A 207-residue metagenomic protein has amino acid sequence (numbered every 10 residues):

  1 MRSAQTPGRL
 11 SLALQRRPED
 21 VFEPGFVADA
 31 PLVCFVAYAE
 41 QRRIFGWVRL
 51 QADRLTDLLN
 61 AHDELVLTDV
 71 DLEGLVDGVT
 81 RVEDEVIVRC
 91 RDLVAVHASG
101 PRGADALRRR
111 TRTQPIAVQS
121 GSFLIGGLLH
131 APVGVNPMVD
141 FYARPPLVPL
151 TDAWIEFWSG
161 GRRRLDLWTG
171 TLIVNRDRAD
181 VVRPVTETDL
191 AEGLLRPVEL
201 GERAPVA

Functional and structural regions predicted by a protein language model:
R2-A207: Conserved RNA-binding domains used in RNP assembly and mRNA/RNA metabolism
